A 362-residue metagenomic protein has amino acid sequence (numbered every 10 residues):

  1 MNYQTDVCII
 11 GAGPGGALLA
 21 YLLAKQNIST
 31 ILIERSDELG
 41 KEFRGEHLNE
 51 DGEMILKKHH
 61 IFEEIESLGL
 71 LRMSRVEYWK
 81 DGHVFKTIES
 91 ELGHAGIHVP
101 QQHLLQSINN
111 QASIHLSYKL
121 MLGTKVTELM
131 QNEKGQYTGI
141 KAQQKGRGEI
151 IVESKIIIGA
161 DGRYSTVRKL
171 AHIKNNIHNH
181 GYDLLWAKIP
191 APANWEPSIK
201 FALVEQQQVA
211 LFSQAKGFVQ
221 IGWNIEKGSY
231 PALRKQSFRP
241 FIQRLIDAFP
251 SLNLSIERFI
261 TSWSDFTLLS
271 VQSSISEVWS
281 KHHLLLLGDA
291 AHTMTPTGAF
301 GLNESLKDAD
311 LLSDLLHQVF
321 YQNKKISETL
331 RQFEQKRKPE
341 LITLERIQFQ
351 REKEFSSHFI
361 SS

Functional and structural regions predicted by a protein language model:
N2-G13: Beta1/beta-strand and adjacent pyrophosphate-binding region of the FAD-binding site in flavoprotein oxidoreductases
N2-Q4, M54-L170, H178-L184, K188 (+1 more regions): Conserved N-terminal helical subregion
G16-A17: N-terminal Rossmann-fold NAD(P) dinucleotide-binding loop
A24-R44: Glycine-rich FAD pyrophosphate-binding loop
D37-K57: Conserved N-terminal glycine-rich FAD pyrophosphate-binding loop of Rossmann-like flavoproteins
T124, Y137-I150, I156-T267: Conserved FAD-binding catalytic core of PHBH/FMO-like flavoproteins
L233-V319, N323: FAD/FMN-dependent oxidoreductases across multiple families
D314-S362: C-terminal helical "tail/cap" subdomain of flavin- and related membrane-associated enzymes
